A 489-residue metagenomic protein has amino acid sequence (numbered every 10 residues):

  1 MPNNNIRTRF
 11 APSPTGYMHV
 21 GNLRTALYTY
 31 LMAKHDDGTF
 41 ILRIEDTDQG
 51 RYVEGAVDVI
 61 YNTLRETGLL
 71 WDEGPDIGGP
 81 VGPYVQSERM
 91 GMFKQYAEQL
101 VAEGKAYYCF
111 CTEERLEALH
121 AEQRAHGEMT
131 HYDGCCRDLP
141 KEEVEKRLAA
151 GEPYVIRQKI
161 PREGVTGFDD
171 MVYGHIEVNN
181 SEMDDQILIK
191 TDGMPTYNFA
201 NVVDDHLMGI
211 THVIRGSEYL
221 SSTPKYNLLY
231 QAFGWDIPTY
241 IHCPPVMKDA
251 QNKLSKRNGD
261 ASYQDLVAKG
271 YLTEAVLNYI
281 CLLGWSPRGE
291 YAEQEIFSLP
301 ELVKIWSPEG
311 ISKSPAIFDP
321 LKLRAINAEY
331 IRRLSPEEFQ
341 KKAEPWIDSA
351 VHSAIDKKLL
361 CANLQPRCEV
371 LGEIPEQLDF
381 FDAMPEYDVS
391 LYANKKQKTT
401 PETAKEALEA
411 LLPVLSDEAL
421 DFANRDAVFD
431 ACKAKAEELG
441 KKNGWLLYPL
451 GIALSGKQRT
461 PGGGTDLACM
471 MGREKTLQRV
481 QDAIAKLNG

Functional and structural regions predicted by a protein language model:
P2-A125, S222-W235, A275: N-terminal Rossmann-like or analogous alpha/beta NTP/dinucleotide-binding catalytic cores that position adenine
M18-V20, L266-E274, K313-D319, V351-L360 (+1 more regions): Structural motif
T29, I60, L100, G104 (+8 more regions): Residue-level signal for inorganic ion chemistry
K34-D46, F199-H212, F233-M247, T460-D466 (+1 more regions): Glycine-rich phosphate/pyrophosphate-binding loops and their adjacent beta-strand/loop elements at enzyme active sites
P83-S87, F110, I189-K190, M208-Y219 (+5 more regions): Conserved phosphate-binding loops in nucleotide/dinucleotide-binding enzymes
A102, Y107-H242, K248-L254, S262: Active-site cores that bind ATP or allylic diphosphates and position pyrophosphate for catalysis
P336-L439: Small-residue-rich helix-loop
D426-L487: Charged substrate- and nucleic-acid-binding regions of tRNA-handling and nucleotidyl-transfer enzymes, centered on
